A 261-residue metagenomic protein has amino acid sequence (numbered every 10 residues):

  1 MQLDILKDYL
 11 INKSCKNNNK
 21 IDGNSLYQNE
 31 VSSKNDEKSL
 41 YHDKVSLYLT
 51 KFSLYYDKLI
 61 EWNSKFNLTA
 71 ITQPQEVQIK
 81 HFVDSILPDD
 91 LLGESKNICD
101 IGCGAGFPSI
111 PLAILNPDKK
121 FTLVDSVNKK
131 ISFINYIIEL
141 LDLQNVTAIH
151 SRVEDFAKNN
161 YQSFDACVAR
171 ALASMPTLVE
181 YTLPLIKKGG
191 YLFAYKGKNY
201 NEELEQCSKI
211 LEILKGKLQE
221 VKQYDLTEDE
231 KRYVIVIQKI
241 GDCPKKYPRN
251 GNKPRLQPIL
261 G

Functional and structural regions predicted by a protein language model:
L3-K20, N24-L26, E37-E94, S132 (+1 more regions): Class I SAM-dependent transferase core
L59, L112, K196, I237: Residue-level signal for inorganic ion chemistry
T72, H150-S151, K222: Short loop/edge segments at beta-strand edges and connector loops that shape dinucleotide/nucleotide cofactor-binding
V83-A171, V179-E180: Conserved SAM/SAH cofactor-binding pocket of Class I
I186-K187: Helix-to-beta-strand junctions that scaffold the AdoMet/dcAdoMet cofactor pocket in Class I SAM-dependent enzymes
G190: Glycine-centered, small-residue-biased loops immediately flanking beta-strands in adenine/cofactor-binding cores
Y195-N199, Q223: Short strand-turn motif at the edge of the Rossmann-like AdoMet-binding core
E205-G261: SAM/dcSAM-binding transferase cores
